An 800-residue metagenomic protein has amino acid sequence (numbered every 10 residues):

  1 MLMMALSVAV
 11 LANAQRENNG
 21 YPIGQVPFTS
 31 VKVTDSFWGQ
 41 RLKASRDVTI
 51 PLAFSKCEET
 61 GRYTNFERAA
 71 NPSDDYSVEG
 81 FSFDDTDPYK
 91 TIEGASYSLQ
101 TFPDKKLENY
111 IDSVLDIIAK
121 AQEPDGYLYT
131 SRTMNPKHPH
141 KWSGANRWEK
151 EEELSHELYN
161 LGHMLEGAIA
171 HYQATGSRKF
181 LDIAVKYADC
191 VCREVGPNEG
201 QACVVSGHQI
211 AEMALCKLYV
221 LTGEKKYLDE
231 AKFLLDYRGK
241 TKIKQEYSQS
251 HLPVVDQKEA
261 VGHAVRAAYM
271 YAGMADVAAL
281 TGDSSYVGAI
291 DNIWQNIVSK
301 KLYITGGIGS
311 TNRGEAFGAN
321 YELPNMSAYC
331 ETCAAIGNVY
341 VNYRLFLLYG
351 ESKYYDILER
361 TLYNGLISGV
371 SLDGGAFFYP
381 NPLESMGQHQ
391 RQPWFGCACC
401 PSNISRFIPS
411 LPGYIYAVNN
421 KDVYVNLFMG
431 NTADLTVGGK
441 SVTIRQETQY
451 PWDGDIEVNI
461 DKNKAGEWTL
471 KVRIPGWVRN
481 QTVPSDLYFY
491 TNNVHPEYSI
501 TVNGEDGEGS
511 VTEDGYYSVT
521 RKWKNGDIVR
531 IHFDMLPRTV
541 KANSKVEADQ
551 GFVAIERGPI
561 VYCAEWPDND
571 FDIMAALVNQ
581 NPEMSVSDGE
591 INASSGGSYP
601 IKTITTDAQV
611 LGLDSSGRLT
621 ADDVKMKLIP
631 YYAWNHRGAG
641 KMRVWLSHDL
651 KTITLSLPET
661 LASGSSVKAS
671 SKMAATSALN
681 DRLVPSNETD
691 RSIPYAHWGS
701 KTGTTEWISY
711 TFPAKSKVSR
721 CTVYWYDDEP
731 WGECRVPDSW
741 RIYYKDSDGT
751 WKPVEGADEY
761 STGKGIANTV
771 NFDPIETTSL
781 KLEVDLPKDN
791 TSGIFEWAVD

Functional and structural regions predicted by a protein language model:
M1-A9: Bacterial N-terminal signal peptides
A12-A14: Boundary at the C-terminal end of the N-terminal hydrophobic targeting segment
R16-K105, N109, P139-A174, Q209-K226 (+3 more regions): Aromatic (Trp/Tyr) and acidic
M134-S155, L181, K186-A202: Asp-box/WD-like beta-propeller blade repeats and closely related beta-sheet repeat scaffolds
Q245, L302-A319: Flexible glycine/proline-rich, aromatic-decorated loop/lid segments
I290, D356-N364, G369-N459, R479-T512 (+4 more regions): C-terminal beta-rich recognition modules with glycine/proline-rich loops and embedded aromatic residues
T448, I460-K464, I474-G476, R521 (+4 more regions): Non-cytosolic beta-sheet module surface loops
L655-L657, T689-E755, E759-D800: Aromatic, loop-rich ligand-recognition surfaces of beta-strand-rich domains
